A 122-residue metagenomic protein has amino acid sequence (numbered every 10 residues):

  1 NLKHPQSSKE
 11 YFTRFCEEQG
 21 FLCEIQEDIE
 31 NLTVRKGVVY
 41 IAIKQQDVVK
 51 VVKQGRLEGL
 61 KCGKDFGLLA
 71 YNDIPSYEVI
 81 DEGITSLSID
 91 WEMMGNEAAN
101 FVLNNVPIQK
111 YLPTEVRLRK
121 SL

Functional and structural regions predicted by a protein language model:
N1-L122: Bacterial carbohydrate/catabolite-sensing allosteric modules
